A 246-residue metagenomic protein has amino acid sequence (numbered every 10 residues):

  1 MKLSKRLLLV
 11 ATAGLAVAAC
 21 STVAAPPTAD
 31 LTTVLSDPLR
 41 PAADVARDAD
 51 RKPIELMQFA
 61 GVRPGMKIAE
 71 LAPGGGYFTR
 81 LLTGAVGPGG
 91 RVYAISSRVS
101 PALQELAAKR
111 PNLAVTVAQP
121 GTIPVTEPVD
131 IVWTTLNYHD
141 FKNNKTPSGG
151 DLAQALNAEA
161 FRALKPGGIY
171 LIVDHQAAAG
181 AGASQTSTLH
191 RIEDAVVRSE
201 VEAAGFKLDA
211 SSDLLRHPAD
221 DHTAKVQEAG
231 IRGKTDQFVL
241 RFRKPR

Functional and structural regions predicted by a protein language model:
D30-F59, R63: Class I SAM-dependent methyltransferase Rossmann-like catalytic core, especially the SAM/SAH-binding loop
P64-G65, P88-G89, L164-Y170: Short glycine-dipeptide loop
A69-I123: Class I SAM-dependent methyltransferase SAM/SAH-binding core
T83-G84, S148-P166: A short glycine-rich, Lys/Arg-flanked "PGG" loop and its adjoining helix->strand segment in the class I
I123-V132, L136: A short acidic, Gly/Pro-enriched loop at the edge of an enzyme's catalytic core that lines a small-molecule cofactor
G182-D209: Conserved Class I S-adenosyl-L-methionine
A219-R246: Core SAM-dependent methyltransferase catalytic element
